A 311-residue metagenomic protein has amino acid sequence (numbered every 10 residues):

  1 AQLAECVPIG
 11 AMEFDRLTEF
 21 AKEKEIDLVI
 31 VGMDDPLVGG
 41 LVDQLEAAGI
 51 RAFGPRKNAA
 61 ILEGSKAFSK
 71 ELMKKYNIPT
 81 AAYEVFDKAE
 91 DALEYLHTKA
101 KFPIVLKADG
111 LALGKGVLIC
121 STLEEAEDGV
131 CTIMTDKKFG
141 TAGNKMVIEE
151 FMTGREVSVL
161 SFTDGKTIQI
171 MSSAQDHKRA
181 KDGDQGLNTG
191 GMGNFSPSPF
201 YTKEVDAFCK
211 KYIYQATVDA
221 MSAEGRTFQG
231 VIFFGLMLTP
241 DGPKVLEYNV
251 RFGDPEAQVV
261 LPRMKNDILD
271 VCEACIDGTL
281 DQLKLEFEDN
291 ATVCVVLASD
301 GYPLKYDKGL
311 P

Functional and structural regions predicted by a protein language model:
A1-K57: ATP-binding N-terminal substructure of ATP-dependent carboxylate-amine bond-forming enzymes
Q2, T18-E19, I61-A67, K181-D182: Short, charged, surface-exposed secondary-structure boundary motifs
C6-E13, E84-K88, C120: Short acidic-hydrophobic, aromatic-tinged amphipathic segments that line or gate anion-handling sites
I30-V31, A52-P55, A82-V85, I104-A108 (+4 more regions): General beta-strand structural signal in soluble alpha/beta enzymes
V38-G39, A92, E156-V157: Short, well-ordered alpha-helical microsegments
F53-G116: A conserved helix-loop-beta module that forms one wall/lid of the active-site cleft in ATP-utilizing catalytic domains
G116-Q258: Internal nucleotide-binding/catalytic subdomain
K210-I232, N249-P311: Active-site "cap" helix and flanking loop/linker of ATP-utilizing ligase/carboxylase catalytic domains
